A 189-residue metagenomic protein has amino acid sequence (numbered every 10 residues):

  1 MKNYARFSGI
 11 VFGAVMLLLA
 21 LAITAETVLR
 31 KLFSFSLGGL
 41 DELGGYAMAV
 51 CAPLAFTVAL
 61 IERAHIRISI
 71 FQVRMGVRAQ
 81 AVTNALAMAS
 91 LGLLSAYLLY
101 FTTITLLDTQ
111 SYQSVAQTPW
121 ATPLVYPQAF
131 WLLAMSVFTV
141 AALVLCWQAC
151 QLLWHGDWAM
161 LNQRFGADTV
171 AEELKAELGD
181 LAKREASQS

Functional and structural regions predicted by a protein language model:
M1-S189: Alpha-helical transmembrane segments and membrane-interface helix-loop junctions in multi-pass membrane proteins
